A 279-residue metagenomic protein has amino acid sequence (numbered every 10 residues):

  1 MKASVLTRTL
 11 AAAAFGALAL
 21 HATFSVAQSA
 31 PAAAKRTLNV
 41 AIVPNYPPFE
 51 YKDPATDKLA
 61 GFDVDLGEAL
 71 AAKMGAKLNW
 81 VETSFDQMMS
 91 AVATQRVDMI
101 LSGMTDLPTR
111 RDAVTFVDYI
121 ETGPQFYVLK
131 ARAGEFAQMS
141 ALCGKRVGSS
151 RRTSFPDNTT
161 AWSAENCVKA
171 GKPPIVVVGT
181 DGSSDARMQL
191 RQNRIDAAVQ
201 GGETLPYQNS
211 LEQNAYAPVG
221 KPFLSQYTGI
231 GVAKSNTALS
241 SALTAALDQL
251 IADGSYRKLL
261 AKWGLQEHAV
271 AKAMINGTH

Functional and structural regions predicted by a protein language model:
S29, L129-V147: Flexible hinge/capping segments at coil-to-helix
A30-G103, D112, G179, A242 (+2 more regions): Extracytoplasmic small-molecule ligand-binding "clamshell" domains of the periplasmic binding protein/Venus flytrap
N39-I42, M139-D157: Short loop->beta-strand "edge-of-pocket" segments that line small-molecule binding or catalytic clefts across diverse
P44, E121-V128, S210-D248, L265-H279: Periplasmic-binding protein-like
K52-D53, E68-M74, F155-G179, N209-Q213: Ligand-binding cleft/hinge of the Venus flytrap
V64, W80-S90, G134-E135, P173-M188 (+1 more regions): Short helix-initiation/N-cap motifs at beta->coil->alpha
G75-K77, T94-S102, K145-R146, G182 (+2 more regions): Alpha-to-beta junction loops
D86-S90, G103-D112, N158-W162, R191-L224: A ligand-binding cleft/hinge motif common to bilobed small-molecule-binding domains
